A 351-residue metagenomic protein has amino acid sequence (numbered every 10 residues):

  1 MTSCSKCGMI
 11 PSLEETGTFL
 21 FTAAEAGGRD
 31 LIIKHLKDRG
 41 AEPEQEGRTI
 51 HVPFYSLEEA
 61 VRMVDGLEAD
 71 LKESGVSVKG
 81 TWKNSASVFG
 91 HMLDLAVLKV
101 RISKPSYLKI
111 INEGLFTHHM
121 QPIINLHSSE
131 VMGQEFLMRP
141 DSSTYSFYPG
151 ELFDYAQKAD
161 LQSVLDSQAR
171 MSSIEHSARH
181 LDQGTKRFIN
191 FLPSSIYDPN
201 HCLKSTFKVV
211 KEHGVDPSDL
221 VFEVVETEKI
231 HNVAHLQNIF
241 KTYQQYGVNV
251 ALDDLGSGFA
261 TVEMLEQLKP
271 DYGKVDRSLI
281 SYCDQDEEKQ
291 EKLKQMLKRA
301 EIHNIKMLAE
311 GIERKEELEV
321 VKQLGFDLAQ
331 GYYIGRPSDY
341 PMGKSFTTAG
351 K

Functional and structural regions predicted by a protein language model:
M1-G90, D94-K99, E130, E226-K229 (+1 more regions): EAL-family c-di-GMP phosphodiesterase catalytic domain
L95-D154, P337-S338: Active-site core of bacterial EAL-family cyclic-dinucleotide phosphodiesterase domains
T117, E135, K186-F188, D219-E223 (+4 more regions): Structural preference for beta-strand elements that scaffold enzyme active sites
I123, D253-F259, K306-K315: Glycine-rich beta-to-alpha transition loops that act as phosphate-gripper elements at the mouths of alpha/beta enzyme
S129, A169, S173, I189 (+5 more regions): Conserved, mostly hydrophobic/aromatic
P149, K158, L252-L265, L318: Catalytic-site-adjacent helices and loops of nucleotide signaling machinery
S163-H235: Catalytic core of bacterial c-di-GMP phosphodiesterases, primarily the EAL and HD-GYP domains, capturing alpha-helical
V210-K211, Q237-N249, K294-E301, K322: Surface-exposed amphipathic alpha-helices with a cationic face
